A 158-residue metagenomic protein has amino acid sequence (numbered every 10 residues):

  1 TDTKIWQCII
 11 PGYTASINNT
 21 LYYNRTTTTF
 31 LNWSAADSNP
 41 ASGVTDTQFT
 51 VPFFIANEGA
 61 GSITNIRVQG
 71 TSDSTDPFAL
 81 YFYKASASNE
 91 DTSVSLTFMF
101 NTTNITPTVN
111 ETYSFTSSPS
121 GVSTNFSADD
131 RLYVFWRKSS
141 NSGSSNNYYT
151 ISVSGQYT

Functional and structural regions predicted by a protein language model:
T1-L80, K84-A85, W136-T158: Beta-sheet-rich sandwich/jelly-roll-like modules and their strand-loop junctions
D76-T158: Aromatic- and Gly/Pro-enriched, solvent-exposed loop/edge beta-strand patches characteristic of beta-rich domains
